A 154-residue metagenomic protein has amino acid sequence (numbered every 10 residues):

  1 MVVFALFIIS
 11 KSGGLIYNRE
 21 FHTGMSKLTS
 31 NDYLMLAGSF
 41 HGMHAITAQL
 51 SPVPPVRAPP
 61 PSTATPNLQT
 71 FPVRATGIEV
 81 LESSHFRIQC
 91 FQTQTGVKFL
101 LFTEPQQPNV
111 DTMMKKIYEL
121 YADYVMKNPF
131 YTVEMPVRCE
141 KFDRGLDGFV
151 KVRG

Functional and structural regions predicted by a protein language model:
M1-A5, S10-G154: Acidic, low-complexity cytosolic segments
